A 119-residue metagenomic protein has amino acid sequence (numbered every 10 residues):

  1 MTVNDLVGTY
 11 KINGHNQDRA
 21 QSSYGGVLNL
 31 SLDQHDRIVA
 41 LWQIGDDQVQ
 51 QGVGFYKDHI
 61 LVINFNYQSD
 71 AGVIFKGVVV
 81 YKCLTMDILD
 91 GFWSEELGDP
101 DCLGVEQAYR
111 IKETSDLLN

Functional and structural regions predicted by a protein language model:
M1-N119: Central antiparallel beta-sheet cores of small beta-barrel/beta-sandwich binding domains
